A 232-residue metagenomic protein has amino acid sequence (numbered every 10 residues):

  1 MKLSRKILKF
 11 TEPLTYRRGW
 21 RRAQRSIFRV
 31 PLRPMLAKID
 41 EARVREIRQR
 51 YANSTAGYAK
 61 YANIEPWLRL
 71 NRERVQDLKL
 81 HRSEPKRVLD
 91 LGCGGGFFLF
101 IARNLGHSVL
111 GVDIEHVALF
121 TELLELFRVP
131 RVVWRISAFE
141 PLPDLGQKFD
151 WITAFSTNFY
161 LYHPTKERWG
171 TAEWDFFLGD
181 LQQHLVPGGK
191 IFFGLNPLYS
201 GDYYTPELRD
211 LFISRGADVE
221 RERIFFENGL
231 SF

Functional and structural regions predicted by a protein language model:
E65-P85: Conserved alpha-helix/loop element of class I SAM-dependent methyltransferases that forms part of the SAM/SAH-binding
P85-G94: Conserved class I S-adenosyl-L-methionine
G95-L105: Conserved SAM-binding loop of SAM-dependent methyltransferases across substrates and taxa, primarily the Class I
R128-A138: Conserved SAM-binding strand-loop segment of SAM-dependent methyltransferases
L142-I152: A short acidic, Gly/Pro-enriched loop at the edge of an enzyme's catalytic core that lines a small-molecule cofactor
W151-T171: A short SAM/SAH-binding and catalytic strip from SAM-dependent methyltransferases
R168-P187: A short glycine-rich, Lys/Arg-flanked "PGG" loop and its adjoining helix->strand segment in the class I
G188-L195: Conserved beta-strand signature within the Rossmann-like core of class I S-adenosyl-L-methionine
